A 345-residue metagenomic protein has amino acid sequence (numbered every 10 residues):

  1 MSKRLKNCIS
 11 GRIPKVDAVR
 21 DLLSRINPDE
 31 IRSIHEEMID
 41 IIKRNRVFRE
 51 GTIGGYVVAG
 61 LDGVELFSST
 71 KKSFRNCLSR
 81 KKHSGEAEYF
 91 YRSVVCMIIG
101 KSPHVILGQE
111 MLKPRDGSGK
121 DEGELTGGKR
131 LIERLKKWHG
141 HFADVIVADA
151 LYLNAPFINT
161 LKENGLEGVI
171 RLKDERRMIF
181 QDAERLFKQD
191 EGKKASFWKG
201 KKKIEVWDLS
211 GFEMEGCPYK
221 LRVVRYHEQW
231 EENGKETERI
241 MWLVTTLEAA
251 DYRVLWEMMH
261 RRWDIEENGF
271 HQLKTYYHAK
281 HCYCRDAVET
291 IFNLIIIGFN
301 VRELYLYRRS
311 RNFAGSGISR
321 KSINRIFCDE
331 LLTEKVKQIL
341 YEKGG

Functional and structural regions predicted by a protein language model:
M1-E36, N154, L161: Short, positively charged, Gly/Tyr-enriched micro-motifs that form contact patches at catalytic or ligand/partner
K15, G55-L66, C96, G128 (+6 more regions): Short, conserved catalytic/metal-binding motifs centered on acidic residues
R20-S102: Active-site-proximal, Lys/Arg-enriched surface segment that forms a nucleic-acid-binding/basic interface patch
H83-Y89, N233-G234, C282-F292: Structural motif
M111-R225: An internal, acidic/charged active-site-proximal segment that coordinates divalent cations and/or engages
K193-M214, K274-G345: A short, flexible helix-boundary coil/loop motif
K201-A249, R253-I265: ATP/pyrophosphate-binding catalytic subdomain of soluble kinases
Y252-C284: Short amphipathic alpha-helical "interface-anchor" segments enriched in bulky aromatics
